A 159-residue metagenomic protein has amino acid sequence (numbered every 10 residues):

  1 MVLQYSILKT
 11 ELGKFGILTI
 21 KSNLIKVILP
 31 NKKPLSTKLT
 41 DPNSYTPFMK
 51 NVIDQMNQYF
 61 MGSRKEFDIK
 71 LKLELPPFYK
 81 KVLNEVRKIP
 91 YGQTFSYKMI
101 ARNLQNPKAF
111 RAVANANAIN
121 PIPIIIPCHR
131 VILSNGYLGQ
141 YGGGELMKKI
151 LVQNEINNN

Functional and structural regions predicted by a protein language model:
M1-P107, N158-N159: Basic nucleic-acid-binding alpha-helical/helix-turn surface characteristic of O6-alkylguanine DNA
F67-L71, V113, L138-Y141: Short clusters of hydrophobic/aromatic residues that line enzyme substrate/ligand-binding pockets
K108-I122: Regulatory, non-catalytic segments
I124-V131: Short Lys/Arg-enriched helix C-cap and helix-to-coil transition segments that create basic nucleic-acid-contact patches
S134-N159: …primarily DNA-binding HTH/wHTH and HhH modules…
